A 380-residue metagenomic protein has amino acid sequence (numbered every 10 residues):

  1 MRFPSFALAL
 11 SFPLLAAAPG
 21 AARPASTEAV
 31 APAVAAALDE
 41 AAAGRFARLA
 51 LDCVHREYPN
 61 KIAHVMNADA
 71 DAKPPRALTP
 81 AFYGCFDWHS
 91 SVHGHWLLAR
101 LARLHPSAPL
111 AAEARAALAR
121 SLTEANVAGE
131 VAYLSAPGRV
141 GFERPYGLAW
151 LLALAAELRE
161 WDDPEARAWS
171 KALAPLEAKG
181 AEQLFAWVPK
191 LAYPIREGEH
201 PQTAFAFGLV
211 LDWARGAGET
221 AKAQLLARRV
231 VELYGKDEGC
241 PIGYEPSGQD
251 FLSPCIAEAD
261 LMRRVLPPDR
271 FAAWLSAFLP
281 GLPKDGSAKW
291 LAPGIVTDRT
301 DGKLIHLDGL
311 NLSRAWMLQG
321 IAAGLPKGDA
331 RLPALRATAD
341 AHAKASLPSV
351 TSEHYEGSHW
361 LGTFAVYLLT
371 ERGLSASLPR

Functional and structural regions predicted by a protein language model:
M1-P4: Positively charged n-region of N-terminal signal peptides that target proteins for export
F6-A16: Bacterial N-terminal signal peptides
L15-P32: Bacterial Sec-dependent signal peptides at the C-terminal "C-region" and cleavage site
E28-Y83: Low-complexity, Ser/Thr/Pro/Gly-enriched N-terminal "stalk/linker" regions
A31-L38, D52, V92-A108, A149-E165 (+4 more regions): Well-ordered alpha-helical scaffold segments within catalytic/enzyme domains
A35-D39, P75-V92, A132-A149, K190-T203 (+4 more regions): Solvent-exposed loop and edge beta-strand segments that line ligand/cofactor-binding and catalytic clefts
V92, L101-A217: Extended ligand-binding groove/face enriched in aromatic
R215-W360: Long, repeat-rich segments with strong aromatic
